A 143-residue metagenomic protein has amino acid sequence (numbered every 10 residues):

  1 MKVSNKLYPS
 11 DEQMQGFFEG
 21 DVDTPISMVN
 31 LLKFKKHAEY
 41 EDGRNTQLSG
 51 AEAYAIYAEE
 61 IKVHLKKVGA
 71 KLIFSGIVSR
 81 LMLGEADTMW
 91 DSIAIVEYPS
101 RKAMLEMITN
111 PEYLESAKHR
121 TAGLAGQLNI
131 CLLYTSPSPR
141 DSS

Functional and structural regions predicted by a protein language model:
M1-D23, Y40, R44, L48-L72 (+2 more regions): An amphipathic, aromatic/His-enriched active-site/gating alpha helix that lines ligand/cofactor pockets
T24-S27, W90-S92: A structure-centric signal for secondary-structure junctions around beta-strands
I26-K35: Active-site-flanking beta-strand signature of metal-NTP-handling nucleotidyl enzymes and homologous cyclase-like
L31, I93-I95: Short aromatic/hydrophobic contact patches that present stacked aromatics for nucleic-acid/ligand binding
A38-E39, S136: Short, charged low-complexity linker/loop segments at the C-terminal edge of domains
F74-R80: Acidic carboxylate-rich catalytic motifs and surrounding loops in phosphoryl-/glycosyl-chemistry enzymes
L81-I93: Charged, often glycine-rich, active-site loop that binds/positions anionic groups
Y134-S143: Single conserved hydrophobic/aromatic residue that forms the stacking wall/gate of nucleotide- or nucleobase-binding
